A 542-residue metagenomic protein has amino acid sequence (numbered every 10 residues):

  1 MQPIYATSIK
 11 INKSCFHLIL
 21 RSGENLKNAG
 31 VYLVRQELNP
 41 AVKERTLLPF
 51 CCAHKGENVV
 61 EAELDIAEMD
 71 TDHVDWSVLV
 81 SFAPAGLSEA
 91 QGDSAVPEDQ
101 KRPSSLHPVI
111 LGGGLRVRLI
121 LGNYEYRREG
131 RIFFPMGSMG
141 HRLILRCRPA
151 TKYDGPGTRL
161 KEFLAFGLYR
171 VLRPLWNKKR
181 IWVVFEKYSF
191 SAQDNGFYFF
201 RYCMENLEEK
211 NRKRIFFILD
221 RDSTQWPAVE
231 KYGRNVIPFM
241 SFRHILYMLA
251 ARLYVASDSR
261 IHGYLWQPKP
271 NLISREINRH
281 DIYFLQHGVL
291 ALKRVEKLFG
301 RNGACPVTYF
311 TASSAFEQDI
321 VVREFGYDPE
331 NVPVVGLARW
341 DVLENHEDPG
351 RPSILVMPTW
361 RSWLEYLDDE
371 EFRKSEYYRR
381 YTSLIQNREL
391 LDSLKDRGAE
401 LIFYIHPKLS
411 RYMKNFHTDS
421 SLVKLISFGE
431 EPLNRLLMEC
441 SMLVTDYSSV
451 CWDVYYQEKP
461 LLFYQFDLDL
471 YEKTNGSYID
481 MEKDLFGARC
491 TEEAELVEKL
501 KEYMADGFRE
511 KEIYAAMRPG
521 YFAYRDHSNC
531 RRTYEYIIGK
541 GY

Functional and structural regions predicted by a protein language model:
M1-I181: Basic, ligand-binding patches in group-transfer machinery, especially extracytoplasmic/periplasmic segments
C15-I19, V34-P40, E44-F50, H54-E61 (+1 more regions): Active-site and donor-binding regions of nucleotide-sugar-utilizing enzymes
R173-W182, N278-H280, E347-P352: A short, charged/proline- and glycine-enriched loop that marks the coil->beta-strand transition at the N-terminal
W182-K187, S257-S259, Q286-G288, V356-D369 (+2 more regions): Short loop/turn segments at strand-loop or loop-helix junctions that form parts of catalytic or ligand-binding pockets
Q193-Y202, A338-N415, C490-E492: Conserved catalytic-core segment of nucleotide-activated headgroup transferases in glycan assembly
I237-Y247, P407-W452, Q457: Donor nucleotide-activated moiety binding/catalytic core segment of transferases that use nucleotide-activated donors
F416-S420, S449-Y524: Catalytic binding pocket for nucleotide-activated donors in carbohydrate/polymer assembly enzymes
R525-Y542: C-terminal alpha-helical cap of glycosyltransferases
